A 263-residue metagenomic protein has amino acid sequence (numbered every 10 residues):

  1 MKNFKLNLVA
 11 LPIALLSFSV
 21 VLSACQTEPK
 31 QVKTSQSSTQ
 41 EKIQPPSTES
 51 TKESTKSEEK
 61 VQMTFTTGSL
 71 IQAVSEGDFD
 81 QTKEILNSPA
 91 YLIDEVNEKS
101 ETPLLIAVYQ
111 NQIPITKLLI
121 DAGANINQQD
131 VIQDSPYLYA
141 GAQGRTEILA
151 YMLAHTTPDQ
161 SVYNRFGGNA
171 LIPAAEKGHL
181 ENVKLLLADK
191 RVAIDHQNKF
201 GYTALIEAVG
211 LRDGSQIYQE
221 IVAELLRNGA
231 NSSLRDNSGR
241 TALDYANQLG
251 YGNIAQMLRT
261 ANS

Functional and structural regions predicted by a protein language model:
L22-A24: C-terminal motif of bacterial Sec signal peptides marking the signal peptidase cleavage site
Q26-E28: Bacterial signal peptide processing site
Q72-G77, I106-Q112, Y139-R145, P173-H179 (+2 more regions): Ankyrin repeat A-helix N-terminal signature
Q81, P114-I115, E147-I148, E181-N182 (+3 more regions): Conserved ankyrin/ankyrin-like repeat signature
L86-Y91, K117-N125, A150-P158, K184-A193 (+2 more regions): Ankyrin repeat domain, specifically the short helix-to-loop turn at the C-terminus of the second helix of each repeat
I93-V96, I126-Q129, D159-Y163, I194-Q197 (+1 more regions): Ankyrin repeat boundary signal
S232-N262: Leucine-rich solenoid repeat scaffolds
